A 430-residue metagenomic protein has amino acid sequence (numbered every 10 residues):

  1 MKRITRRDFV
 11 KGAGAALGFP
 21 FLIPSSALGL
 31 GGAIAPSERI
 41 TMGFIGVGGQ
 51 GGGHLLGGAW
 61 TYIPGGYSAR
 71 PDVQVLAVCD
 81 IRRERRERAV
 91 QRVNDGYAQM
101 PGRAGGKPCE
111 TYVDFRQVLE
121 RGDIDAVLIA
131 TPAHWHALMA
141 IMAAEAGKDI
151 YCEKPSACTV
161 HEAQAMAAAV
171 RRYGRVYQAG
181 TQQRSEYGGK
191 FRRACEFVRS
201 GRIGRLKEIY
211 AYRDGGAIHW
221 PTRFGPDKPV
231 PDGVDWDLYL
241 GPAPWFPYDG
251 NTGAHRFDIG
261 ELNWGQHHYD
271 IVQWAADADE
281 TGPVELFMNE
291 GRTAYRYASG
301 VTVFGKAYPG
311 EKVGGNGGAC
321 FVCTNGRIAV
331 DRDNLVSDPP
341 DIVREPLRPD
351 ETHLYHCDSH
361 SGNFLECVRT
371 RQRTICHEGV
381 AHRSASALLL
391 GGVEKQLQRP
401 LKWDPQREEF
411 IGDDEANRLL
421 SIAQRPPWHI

Functional and structural regions predicted by a protein language model:
M1-D149, H161-V176, Q183: N-terminal glycine-/serine-/threonine-rich beta1-alpha1-beta2 phosphate-ribose binding loop of Rossmann-like
G12-P36, C367-I430: C-terminal helix-rich "cap/oligomerization" subdomain common to oxidoreductases
G46, R202-W220, D235-D237, G241-W245 (+2 more regions): NAD(P)-dependent dehydrogenases' Rossmann-like dinucleotide-binding region
R86-A89, G96, H360, A387-L397: Stable alpha-helical structural segments in soluble proteins, enriched in small hydrophobic residues
D149, S156-G233: A contiguous active-site-proximal alpha/beta segment in oxidoreductase catalytic domains
G180-Q183, H255-L262, A307-Y308, L347-L354 (+1 more regions): Active-site rim elements
W236-T302: Rossmann-like dinucleotide-binding domain that binds NAD(P)(H)
M288-A294, A298-S359: NAD(P)-dinucleotide binding in Rossmann-like oxidoreductases
